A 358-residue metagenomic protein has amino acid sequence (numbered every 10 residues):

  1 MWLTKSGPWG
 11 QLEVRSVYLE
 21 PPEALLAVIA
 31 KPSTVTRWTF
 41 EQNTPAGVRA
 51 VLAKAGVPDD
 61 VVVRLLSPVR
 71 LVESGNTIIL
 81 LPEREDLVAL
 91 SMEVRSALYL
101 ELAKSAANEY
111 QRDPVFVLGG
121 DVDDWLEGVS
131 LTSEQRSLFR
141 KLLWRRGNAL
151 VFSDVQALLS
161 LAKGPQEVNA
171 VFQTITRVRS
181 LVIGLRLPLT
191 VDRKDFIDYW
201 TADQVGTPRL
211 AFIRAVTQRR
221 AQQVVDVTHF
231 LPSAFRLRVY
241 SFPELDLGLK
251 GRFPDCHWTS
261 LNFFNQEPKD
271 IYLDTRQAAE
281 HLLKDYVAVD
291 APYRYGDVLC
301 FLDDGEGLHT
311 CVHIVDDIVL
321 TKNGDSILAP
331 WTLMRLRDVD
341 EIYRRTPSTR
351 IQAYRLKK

Functional and structural regions predicted by a protein language model:
M1-E20, Y286-A288, H313-K358: Aromatic- and glycine-rich peptidoglycan recognition patches
M1-L90: N-terminus-biased targeting/localization segments
N43-R49, V57-V61, S91, K163-E167 (+3 more regions): Alpha-helix capping and helix-coil boundary motifs
L66-G248: Extended, non-transmembrane interaction/recognition domains
L90, L231, D255-C256, M334-D338: Secondary-structure junction/capping motif
S241-R294: Catalytic cysteine-centered active-site loop
L273-L328: ...with weaker cross-activation on analogous glycine-rich loops/strands in unrelated enzymes
